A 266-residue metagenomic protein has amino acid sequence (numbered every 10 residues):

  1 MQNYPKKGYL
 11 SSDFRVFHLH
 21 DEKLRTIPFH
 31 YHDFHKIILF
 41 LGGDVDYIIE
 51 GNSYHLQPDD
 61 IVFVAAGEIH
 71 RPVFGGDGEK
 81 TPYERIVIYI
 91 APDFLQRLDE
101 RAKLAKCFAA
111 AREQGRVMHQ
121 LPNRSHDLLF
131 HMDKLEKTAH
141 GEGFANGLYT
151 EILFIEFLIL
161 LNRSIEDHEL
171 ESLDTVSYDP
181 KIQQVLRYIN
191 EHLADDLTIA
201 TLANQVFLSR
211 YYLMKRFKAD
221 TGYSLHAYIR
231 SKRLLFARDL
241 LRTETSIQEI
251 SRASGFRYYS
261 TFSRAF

Functional and structural regions predicted by a protein language model:
M1-H20, I69-H140, I159, R163-H168: A hydrophobic/aromatic-rich effector-binding and dimerization subdomain of bacterial HTH-type transcriptional regulators
V16-H32: Conserved short histidine dyad/triad with adjacent acidic residue
Y31-Y47, F63: Short, conserved beta-strand element in jelly-roll/cupin
G51-A66: Short acidic-glycine-tyrosine-enriched beta hairpin
D59, Y212-F217, S260-F262, F266: Short hydrophobic/aromatic patch on the recognition helix
R124-D127, S177-V185, T221, R230-R233: N-terminal positioning helix adjacent to the helix-turn-helix/winged-helix DNA-binding module
L158-I165, I189, F217, L241 (+1 more regions): Hydrophobic recognition helices of helix-based DNA-binding modules
R187, E191, D196, A200 (+2 more regions): Terminal helix-turn-helix DNA-binding modules in bacterial transcription factors
